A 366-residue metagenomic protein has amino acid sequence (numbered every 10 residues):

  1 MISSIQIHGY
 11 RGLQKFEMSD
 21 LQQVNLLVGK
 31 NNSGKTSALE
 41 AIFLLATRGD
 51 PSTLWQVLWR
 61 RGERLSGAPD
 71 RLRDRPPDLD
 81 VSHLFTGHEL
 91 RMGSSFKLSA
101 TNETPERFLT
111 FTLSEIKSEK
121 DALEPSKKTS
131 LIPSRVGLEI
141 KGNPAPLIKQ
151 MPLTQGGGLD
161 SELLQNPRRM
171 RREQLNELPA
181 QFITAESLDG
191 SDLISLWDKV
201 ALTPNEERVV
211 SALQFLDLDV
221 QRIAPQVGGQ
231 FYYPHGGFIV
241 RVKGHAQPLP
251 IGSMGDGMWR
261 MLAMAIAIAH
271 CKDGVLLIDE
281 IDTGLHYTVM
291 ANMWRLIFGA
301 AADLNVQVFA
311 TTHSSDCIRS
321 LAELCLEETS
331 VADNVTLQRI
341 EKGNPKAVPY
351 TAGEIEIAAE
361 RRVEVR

Functional and structural regions predicted by a protein language model:
M1-S52, Q56, H245-V365: Switch/communication elements of ASCE P-loop NTPase nucleotide-binding domains
R48-A263, V275, V335-R366: Phosphate-coordinating catalytic segments in nucleotide- and nucleic-acid-processing enzymes
